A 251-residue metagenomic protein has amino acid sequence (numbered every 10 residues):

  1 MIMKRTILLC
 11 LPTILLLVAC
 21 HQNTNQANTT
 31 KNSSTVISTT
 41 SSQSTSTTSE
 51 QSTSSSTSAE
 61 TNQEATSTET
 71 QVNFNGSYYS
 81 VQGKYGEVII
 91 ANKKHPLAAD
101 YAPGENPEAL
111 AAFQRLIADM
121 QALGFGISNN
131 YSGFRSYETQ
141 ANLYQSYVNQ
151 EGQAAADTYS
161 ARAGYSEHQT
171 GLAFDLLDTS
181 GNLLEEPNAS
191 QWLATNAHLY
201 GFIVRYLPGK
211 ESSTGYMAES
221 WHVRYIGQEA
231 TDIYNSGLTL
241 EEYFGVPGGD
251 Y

Functional and structural regions predicted by a protein language model:
K4-C10: Sec-dependent signal peptide recognition, specifically the positively charged N-region followed immediately by
L16-A19: C-terminal motif of bacterial Sec signal peptides marking the signal peptidase cleavage site
H21-Y251: Extracytoplasmic cell-surface/polysaccharide-interacting catalytic and binding patches
